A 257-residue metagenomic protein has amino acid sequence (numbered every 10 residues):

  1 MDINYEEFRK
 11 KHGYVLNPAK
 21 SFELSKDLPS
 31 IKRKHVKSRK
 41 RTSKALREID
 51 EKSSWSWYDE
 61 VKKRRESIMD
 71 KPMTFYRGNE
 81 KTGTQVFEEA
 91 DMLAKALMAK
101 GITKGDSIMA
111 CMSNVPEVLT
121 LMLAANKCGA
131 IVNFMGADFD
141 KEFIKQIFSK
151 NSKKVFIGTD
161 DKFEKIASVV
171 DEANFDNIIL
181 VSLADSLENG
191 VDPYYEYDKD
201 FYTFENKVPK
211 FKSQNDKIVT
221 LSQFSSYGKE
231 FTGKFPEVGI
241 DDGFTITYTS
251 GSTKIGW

Functional and structural regions predicted by a protein language model:
I3, H12-Y14, P18-K32, D50-M73 (+1 more regions): A short N-terminal helical cap/helix-turn-helix that marks the beginning of AMP-binding/adenylate-forming
K34-A45, D59-T82, T232: AMP-dependent adenylate-forming
I49-S53, P72-V115, L119-L123, D140-K145 (+1 more regions): Conserved AMP-binding/adenylate-forming core of the ANL superfamily
T82-T84, F235, F244-W257: Conserved AMP-binding A3 loop
I108, A125, F156, G243 (+1 more regions): Conserved S/T- and glycine-rich ATP-binding loop of Class I adenylate-forming
S113-N133, A137-K141, K150-K154, A173-N177: A short helix-loop-beta submotif of the ANL/AMP-binding
A137-D171, L187: Conserved ATP-dependent adenylate/AMP-binding module captured primarily in the ANL superfamily
V169-I240: ANL superfamily adenylate-forming
